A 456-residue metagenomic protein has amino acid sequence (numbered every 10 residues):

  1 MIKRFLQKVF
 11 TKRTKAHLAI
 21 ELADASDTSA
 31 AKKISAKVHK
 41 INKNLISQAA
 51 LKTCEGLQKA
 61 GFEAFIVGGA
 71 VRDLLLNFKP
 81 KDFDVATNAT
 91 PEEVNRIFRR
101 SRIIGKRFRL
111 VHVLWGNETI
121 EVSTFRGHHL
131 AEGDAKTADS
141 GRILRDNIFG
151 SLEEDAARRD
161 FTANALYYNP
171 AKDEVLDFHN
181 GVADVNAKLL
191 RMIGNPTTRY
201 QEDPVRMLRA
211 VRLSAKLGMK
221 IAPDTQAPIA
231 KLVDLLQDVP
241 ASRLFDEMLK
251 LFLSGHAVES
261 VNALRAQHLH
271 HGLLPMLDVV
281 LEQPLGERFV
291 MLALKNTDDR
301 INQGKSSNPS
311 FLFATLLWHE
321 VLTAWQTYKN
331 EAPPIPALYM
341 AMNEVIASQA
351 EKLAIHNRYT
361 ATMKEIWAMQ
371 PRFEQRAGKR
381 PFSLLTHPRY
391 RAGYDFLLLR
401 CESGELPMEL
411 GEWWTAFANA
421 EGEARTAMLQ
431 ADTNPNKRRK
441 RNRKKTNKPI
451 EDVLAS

Functional and structural regions predicted by a protein language model:
M1-S456: Catalytic cores of the polymerase beta-like nucleotidyltransferase superfamily and closely associated nucleotide
